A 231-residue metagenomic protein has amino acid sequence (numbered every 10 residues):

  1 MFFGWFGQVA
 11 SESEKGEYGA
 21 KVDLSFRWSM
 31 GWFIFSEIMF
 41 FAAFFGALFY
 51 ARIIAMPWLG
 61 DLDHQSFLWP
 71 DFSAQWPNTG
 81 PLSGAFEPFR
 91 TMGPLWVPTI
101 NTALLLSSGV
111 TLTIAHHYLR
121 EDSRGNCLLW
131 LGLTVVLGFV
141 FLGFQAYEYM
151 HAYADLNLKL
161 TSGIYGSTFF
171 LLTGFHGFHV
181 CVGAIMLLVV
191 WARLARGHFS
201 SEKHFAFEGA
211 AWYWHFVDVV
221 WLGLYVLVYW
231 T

Functional and structural regions predicted by a protein language model:
M1-T231: ...captures the hydrophobic TM-helix bundle architecture rather than a specific catalytic motif, and can also fire on
